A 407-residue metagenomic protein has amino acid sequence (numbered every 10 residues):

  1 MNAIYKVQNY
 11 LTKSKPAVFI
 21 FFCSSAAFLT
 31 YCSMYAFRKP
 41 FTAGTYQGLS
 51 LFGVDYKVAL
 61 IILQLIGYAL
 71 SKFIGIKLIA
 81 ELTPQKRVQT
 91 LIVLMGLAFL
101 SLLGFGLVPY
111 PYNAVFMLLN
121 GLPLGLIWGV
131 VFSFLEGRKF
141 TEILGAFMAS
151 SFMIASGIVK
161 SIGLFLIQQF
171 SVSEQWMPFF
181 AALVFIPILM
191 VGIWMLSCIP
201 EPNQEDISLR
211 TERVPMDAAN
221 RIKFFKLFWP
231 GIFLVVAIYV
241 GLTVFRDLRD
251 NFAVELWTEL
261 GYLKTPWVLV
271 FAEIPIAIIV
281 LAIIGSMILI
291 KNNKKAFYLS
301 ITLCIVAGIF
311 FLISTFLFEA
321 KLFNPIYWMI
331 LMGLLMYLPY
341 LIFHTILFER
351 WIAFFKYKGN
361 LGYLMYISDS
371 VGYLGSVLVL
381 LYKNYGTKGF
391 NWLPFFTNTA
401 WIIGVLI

Functional and structural regions predicted by a protein language model:
M1-V18, I167-A237, D250, E259 (+1 more regions): Intracellular loop-helix junctions on the cytosolic face of multi-pass helical membrane proteins
F41, G125-F140, A253, L338-K356: Intracellular juxtamembrane helix-capping segments at the cytosolic ends of symmetry-related transmembrane helices
V58-I79, P275-S286: Central cavity-lining transmembrane alpha-helices of secondary-active solute carriers, predominantly the Major
V93-P109, I288-L289, C304-K321: C-terminal ends and interior cores of transmembrane alpha-helices in multi-pass membrane transporters/permeases
P111-I127, L322-I342: Hydrophobic core of transmembrane alpha-helices in multi-pass small-molecule transporters, especially MFS/SLC-type
T141-Q168, V184-I188, M365-V379: Glycine-rich segments within core transmembrane alpha-helices of 12-TM secondary carriers
G261-N293, A307-F311: Transmembrane alpha-helices of Major Facilitator/SLC transporters
I342, W351-T387: A late C-terminal transmembrane helix in Major Facilitator Superfamily
